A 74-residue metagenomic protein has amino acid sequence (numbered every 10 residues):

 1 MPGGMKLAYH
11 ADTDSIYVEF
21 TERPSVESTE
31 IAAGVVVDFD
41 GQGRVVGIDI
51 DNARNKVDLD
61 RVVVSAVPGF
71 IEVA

Functional and structural regions predicted by a protein language model:
M1, G41, D58-D60: Generic short amphipathic/hydrophobic targeting helices enriched at N-termini, encompassing Sec-type signal peptides
M1-P2, R23-E30, I71-A74: Short, solvent-exposed secondary-structure boundary motifs
M1-T13: Short, compositionally biased leader-like segments
L7, A33, S65-V67: A structural signal for the main folded, soluble domain(s) of proteins
A11-P24, V63-V64, P68-G69: N-terminal intrinsically disordered, cationic/polar leader segments that include organellar targeting peptides
S15-R54: Amphipathic, hydrophobic secondary-structure cores in small proteins
I48-A74: C-terminal structural segments of small proteins and small subunits
